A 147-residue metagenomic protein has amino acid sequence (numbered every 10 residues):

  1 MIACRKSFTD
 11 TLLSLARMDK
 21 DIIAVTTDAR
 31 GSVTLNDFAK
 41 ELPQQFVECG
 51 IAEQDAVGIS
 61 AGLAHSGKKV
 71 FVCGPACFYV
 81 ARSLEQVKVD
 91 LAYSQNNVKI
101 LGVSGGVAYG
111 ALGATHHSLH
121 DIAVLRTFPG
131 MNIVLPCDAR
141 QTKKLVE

Functional and structural regions predicted by a protein language model:
M1-E147: Thiamine diphosphate
